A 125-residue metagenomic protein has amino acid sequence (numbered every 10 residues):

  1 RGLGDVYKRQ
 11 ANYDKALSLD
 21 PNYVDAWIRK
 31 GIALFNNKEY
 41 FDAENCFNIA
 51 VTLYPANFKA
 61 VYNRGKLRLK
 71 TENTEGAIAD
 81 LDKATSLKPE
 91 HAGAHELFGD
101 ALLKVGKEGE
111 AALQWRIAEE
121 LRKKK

Functional and structural regions predicted by a protein language model:
R1-Y7: Short, small-residue-biased leader/transition segments that mark boundaries at the very start of proteins
L19, L53, L87, E120-L121: Structural marker of alpha-solenoid helical repeat scaffolds
V24-D25, F58-K59, A92-G93: Helix-start (N-cap) detector for alpha-helical repeat units in TPR-like alpha-solenoids, especially tetratricopeptide
N36, K70-T71, K104-V105, L121: Register position in tetratricopeptide repeats
